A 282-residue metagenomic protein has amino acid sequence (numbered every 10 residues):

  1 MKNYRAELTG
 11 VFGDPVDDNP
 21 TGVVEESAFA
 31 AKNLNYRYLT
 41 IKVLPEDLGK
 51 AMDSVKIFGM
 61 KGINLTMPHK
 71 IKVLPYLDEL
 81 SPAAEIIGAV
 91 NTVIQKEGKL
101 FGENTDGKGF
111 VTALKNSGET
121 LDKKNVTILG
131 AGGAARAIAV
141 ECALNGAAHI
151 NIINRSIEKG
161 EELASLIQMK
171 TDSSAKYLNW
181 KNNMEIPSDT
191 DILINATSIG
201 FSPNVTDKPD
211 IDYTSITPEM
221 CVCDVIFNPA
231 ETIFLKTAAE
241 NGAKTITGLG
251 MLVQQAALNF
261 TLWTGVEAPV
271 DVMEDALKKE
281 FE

Functional and structural regions predicted by a protein language model:
K2-S117: Phosphate/diphosphate ligand-binding glycine-rich loop within oxidoreductases
G13, N104, E119, K123-L144 (+1 more regions): Glycine-rich adenosine-cofactor-binding loop
L39, I150-N151, I246: Conserved beta-strand positions in the Rossmann-like core of class I SAM-dependent methyltransferases
K96, E119-N125, I216-P218: Short helix-loop-beta connector
N145-K170: NAD(P)-binding Rossmann-fold cofactor-contacting core
D172-T245: Rossmann-like adenosine-cofactor binding region
C221, V225-E282: Adenosine-phosphate binding glycine-rich loop
